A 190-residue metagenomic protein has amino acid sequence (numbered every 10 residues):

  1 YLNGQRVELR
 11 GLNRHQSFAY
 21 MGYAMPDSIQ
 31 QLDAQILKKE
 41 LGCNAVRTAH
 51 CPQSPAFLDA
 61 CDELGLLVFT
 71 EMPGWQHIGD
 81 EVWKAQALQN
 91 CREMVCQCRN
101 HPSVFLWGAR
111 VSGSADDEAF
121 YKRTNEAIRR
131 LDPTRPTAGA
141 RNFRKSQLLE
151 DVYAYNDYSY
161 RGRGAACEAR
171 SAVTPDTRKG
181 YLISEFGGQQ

Functional and structural regions predicted by a protein language model:
Y1-K39, D59: N-terminal carbohydrate-binding accessory modules
I36-K39, A45-Q190: Substrate-binding/catalytic cleft of secreted carbohydrate-active enzymes, primarily glycoside hydrolases
